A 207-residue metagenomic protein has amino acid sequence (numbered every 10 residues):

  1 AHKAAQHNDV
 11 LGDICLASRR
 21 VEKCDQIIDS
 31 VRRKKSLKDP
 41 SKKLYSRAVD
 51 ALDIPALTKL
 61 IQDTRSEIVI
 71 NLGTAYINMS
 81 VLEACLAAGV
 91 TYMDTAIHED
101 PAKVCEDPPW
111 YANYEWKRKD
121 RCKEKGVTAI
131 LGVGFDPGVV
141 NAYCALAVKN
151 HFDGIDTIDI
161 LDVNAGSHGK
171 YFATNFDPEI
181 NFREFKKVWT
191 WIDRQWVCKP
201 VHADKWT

Functional and structural regions predicted by a protein language model:
A1-H7: N-terminal Rossmann NAD(P)H-binding glycine-rich loop of SDR-like oxidoreductase domains
D13-C15: Short beta-strand element of Class I
S18-K23: Helix N-cap at the beta1-alpha1 junction of Rossmann-like dinucleotide-binding domains, i.e., the first residues
K34-D53: Rossmann-fold cofactor-recognition segment
A48-S66, G73, I77: Conserved Rossmann-fold cofactor-binding substructure of NAD(P)-dependent oxidoreductases
V69-N71, M93-D94: Redox-cofactor binding/interface segments in oxidoreductases and associated redox assembly factors
A87, T95-V127: Rossmann-fold NAD(P)-binding glycine/threonine-rich loop
C122-T207: Rossmann-like dinucleotide-binding core of oxidoreductases
